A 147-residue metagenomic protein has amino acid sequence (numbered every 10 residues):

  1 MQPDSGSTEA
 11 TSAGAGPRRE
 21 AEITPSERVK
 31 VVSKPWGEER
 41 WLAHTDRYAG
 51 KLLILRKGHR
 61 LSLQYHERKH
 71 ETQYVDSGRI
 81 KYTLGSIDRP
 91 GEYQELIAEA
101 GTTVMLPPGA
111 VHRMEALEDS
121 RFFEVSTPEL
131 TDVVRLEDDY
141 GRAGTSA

Functional and structural regions predicted by a protein language model:
M1-K51, R60-S62, E95-L96, D139-A147: A short, N-terminal "cap"/entry segment at the start of jelly-roll beta-barrel domains of the cupin/DSBH fold
L52, T72, E118-D138: A short hydrophobic beta-strand segment most commonly corresponding to one strand of the jelly-roll/cupin
L53-E71: Short, well-structured hydrophobic secondary-structure segments
R60, R79-K81, T103, V111 (+1 more regions): Structural motif
R68-I87: Glycine- and acidic-residue-biased ligand/ion/polar-headgroup-sensing regions
S86-G109: Short acidic-glycine-tyrosine-enriched beta hairpin
